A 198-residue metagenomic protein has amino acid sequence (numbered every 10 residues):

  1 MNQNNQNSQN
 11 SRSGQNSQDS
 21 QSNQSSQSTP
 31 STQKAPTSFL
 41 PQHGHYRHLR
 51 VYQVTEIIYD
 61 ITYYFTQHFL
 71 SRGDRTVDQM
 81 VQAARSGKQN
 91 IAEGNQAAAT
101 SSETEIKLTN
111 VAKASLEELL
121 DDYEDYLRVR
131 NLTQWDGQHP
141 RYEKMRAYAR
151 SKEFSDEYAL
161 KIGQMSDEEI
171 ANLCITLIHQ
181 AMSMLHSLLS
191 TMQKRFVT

Functional and structural regions predicted by a protein language model:
M1-T198: Amphipathic alpha-helical assembly/interaction segments
